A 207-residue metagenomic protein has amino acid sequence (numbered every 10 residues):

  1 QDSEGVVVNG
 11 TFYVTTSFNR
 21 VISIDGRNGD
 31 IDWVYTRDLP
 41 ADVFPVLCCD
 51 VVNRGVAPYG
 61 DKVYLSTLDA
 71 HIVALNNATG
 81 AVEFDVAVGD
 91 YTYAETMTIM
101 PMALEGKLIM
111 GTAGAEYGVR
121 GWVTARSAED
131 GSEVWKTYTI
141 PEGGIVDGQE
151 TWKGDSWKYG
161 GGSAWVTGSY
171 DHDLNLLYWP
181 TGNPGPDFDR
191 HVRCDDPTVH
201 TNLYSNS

Functional and structural regions predicted by a protein language model:
Q1, D30-P45, A81-D90, S132-I140 (+2 more regions): Aromatic (tryptophan-biased) beta-strands that constitute blades/sheets of beta-rich domains
Q1-R20, P45-I72, T96-R120, S156-P184 (+2 more regions): Repeat-blade elements of multi-bladed beta-propeller folds
T16-D38, A78: Beta-propeller domains
S23-I24, A74-L75, A125-R126, S169: Hydrophobic beta-strand positions
D38, S66, L75, D85-V86 (+3 more regions): Structured segments of extracytoplasmic/periplasmic soluble domains in secreted or envelope-associated proteins
L75, T79-G80, G121-E133, C194-S207: Beta-propeller blade signature
A125, E129-T139, Y178, D187: Bacterial peptidoglycan biogenesis and beta-lactam-recognition machinery
